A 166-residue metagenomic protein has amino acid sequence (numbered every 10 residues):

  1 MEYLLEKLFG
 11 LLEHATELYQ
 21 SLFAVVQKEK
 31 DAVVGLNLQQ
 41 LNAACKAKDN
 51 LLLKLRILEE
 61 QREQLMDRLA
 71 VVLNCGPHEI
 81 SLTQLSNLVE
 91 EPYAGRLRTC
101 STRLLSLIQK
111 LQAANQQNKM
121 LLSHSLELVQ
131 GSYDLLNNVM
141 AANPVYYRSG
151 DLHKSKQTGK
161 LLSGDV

Functional and structural regions predicted by a protein language model:
M1-L88: Extended, charge-rich alpha-helical scaffolding segments
I80-V166: Short terminal interaction segments
